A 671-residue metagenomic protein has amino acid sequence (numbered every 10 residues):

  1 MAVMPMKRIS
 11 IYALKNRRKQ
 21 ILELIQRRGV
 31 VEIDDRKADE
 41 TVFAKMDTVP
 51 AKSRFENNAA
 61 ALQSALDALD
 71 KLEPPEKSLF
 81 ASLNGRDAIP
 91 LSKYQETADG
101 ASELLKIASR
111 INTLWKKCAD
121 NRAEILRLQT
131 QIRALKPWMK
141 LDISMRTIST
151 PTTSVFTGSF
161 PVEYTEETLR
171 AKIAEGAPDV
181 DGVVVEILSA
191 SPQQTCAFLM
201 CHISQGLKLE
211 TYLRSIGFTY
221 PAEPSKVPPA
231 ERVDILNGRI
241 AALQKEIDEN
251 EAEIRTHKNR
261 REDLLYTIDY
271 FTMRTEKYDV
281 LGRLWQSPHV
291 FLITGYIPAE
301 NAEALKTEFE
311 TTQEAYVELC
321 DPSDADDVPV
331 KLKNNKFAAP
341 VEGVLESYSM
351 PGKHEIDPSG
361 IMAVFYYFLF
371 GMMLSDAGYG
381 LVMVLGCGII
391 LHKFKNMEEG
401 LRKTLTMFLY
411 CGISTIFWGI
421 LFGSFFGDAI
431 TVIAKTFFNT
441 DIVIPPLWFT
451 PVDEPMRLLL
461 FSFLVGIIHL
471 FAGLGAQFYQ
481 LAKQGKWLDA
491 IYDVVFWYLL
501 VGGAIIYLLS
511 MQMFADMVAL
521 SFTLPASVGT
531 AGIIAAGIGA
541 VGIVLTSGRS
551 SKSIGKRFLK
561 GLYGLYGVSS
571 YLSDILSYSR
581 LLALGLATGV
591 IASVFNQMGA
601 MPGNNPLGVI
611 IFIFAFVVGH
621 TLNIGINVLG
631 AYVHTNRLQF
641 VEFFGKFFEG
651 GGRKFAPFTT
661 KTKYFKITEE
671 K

Functional and structural regions predicted by a protein language model:
M1-M362, M397, L401-L405: Long, charged N-terminal accessory/stalk domains
A2-K7, N16-L22, Q26-I33, E303-K671: Conserved, carboxylate-rich catalytic/transport cores that coordinate ions
